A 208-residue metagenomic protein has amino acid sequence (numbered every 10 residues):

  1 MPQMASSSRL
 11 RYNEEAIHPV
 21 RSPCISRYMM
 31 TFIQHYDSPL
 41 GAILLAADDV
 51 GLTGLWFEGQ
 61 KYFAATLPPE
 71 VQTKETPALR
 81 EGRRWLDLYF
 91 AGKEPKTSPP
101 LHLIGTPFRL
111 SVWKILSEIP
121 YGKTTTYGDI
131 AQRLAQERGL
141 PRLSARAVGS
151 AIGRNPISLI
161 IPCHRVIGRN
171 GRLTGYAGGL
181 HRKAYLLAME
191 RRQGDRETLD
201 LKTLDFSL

Functional and structural regions predicted by a protein language model:
M4-S7, E15-I17, S26: Intrinsically disordered, low-complexity segments enriched in serine/proline and basic residues
S6, R21, I167, G175 (+1 more regions): Intrinsic structural disorder/low-complexity segments
Y12-E14, P23-L143, M189-L208: Basic nucleic-acid-binding alpha-helical/helix-turn surface characteristic of O6-alkylguanine DNA
L143-Y185: Short glycine/serine-rich loop segments
